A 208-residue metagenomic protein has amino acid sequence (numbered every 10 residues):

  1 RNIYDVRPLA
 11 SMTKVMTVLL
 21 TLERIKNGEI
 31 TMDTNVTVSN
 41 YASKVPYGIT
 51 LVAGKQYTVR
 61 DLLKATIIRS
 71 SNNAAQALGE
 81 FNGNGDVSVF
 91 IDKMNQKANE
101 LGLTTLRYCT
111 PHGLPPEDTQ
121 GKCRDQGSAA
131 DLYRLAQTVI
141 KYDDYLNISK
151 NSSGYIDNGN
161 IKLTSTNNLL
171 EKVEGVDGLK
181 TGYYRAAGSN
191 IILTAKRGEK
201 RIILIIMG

Functional and structural regions predicted by a protein language model:
R1-A130, I140: Active-site-adjacent loops and short helices of periplasmic peptidoglycan-processing enzymes
V59, G83-G208: Penicillin-recognizing serine hydrolase domain
